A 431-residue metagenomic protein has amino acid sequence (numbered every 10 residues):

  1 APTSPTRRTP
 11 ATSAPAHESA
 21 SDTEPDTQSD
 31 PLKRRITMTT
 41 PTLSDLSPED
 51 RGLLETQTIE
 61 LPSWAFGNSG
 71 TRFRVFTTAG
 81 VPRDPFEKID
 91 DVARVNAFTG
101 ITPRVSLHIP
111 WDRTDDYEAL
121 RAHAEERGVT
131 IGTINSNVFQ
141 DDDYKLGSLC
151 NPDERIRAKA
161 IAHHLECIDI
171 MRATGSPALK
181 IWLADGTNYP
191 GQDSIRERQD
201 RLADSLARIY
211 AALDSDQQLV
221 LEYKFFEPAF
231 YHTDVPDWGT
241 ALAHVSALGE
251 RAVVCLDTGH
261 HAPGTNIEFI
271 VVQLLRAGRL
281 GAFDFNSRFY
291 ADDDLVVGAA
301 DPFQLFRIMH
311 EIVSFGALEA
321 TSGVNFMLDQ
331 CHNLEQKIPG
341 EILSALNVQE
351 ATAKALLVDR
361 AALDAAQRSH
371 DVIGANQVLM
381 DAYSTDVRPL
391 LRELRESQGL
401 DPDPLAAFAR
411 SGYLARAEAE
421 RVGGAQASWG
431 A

Functional and structural regions predicted by a protein language model:
S4-R7: Intrinsic low-complexity, disordered N-terminal segments enriched in polar/charged/small residues
D22-T37: Short, Lys/Arg-enriched N-terminal segments with co-localized hydrophobic residues within the first ~10-30 amino acids
R35-F66, R74-T77, A93, G191 (+4 more regions): Histidine-acidic metal/acid-base catalytic patches
L43-L53, I131, D143-G249, V253 (+1 more regions): Active-site acidic/histidine proton-transfer and metal-coordination neighborhood in alpha/beta enzyme cores
L54-I59, A79-P110: Catalytic domains of carbohydrate-active enzymes, especially glycoside hydrolases
T56-F66, I109-F139, I170: Glycine-rich, aromatic-flanked loop segments that form ligand/cofactor-binding clefts across common enzyme folds
Q57-F76, N137-N151, L183-Y189: N-terminal small/glycine-rich loop or linker at the start of catalytic domains across soluble metabolic enzymes
A65-G67, I109-R113, N135-Q140, L183-T187 (+4 more regions): Active-site-proximal loop/turn and secondary-structure-junction residues that shape catalytic pockets, frequently
